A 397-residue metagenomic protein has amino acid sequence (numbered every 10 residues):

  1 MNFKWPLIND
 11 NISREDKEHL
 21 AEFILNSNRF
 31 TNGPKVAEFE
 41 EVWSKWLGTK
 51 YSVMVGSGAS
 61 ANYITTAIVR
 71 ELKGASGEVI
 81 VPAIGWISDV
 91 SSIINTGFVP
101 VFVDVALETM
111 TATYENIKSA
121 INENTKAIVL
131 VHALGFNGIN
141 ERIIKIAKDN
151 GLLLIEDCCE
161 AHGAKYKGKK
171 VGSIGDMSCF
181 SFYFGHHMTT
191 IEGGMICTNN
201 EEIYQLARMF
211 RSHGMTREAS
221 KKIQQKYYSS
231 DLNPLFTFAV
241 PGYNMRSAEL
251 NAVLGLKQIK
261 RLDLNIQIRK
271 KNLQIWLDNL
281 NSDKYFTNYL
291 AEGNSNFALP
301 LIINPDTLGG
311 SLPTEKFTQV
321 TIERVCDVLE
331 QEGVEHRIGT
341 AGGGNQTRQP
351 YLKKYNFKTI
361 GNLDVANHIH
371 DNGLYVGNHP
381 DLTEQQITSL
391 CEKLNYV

Functional and structural regions predicted by a protein language model:
M1-R29, F236-A239, G377: N-terminal "arm"/small-domain region of PLP-dependent enzymes with the aminotransferase-like
N9-D10, P34-E41, W46-V53, E115 (+5 more regions): PLP-dependent aminotransferase class I/II
R29, P34-E78, S92-I94, F102-D104 (+1 more regions): Phosphate-binding glycine-rich loop
Y63-I121, A127-V129, L329: Conserved PLP-anchoring active-site segment centered on the Schiff-base-forming lysine
S91-I93, I146, L250: Hydrophobic/aromatic ligand-binding patch that stacks against planar heteroaromatic rings of cofactors or nucleotides
T96, D149-N150, E332: Helix C-cap/helix->beta junction micro-motif
E108-T190, M195-Q205: Active-site phosphate-binding strand-loop segment of PLP-dependent enzymes
